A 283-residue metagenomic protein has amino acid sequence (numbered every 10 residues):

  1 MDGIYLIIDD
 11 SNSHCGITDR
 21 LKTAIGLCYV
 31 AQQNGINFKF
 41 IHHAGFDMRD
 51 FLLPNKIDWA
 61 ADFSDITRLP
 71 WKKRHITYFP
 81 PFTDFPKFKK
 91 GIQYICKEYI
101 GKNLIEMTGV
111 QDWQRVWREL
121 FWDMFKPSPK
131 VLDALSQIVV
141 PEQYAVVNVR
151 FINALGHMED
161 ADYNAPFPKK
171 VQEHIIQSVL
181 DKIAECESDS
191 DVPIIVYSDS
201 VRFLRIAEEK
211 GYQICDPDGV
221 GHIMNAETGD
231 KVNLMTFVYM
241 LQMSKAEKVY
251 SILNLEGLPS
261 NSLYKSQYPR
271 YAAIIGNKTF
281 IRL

Functional and structural regions predicted by a protein language model:
M1-H14: Nucleotide-activated donor-dependent transferases that construct or modify glycoconjugates
S13-K22: A short, glycine/small-residue-rich beta-strand->loop->alpha-helix junction that serves as a flexible
G16, F40, F46-F51, A154-H157 (+2 more regions): Short catalytic/ligand-binding loop motif for oxyanion handling, primarily in non-cytosolic enzymes, centered on
I25, T236-L283: A donor-sugar binding/catalytic signature common to diverse glycosyltransferases and related nucleotide-sugar
I41-H43, N148-V149, V196-S200, S251-N254: Short His-Asn-centered micro-motif
D47-D191: Secretory-pathway luminal glycosyltransferase catalytic domains
F51-W59, F203-Q213, P269-I274: Short, aromatic/basic amphipathic alpha-helical patches
V149-G156, I176-I183, E187-G229: Catalytic donor nucleotide-activated moiety binding site of glycosyltransferases and closely related
